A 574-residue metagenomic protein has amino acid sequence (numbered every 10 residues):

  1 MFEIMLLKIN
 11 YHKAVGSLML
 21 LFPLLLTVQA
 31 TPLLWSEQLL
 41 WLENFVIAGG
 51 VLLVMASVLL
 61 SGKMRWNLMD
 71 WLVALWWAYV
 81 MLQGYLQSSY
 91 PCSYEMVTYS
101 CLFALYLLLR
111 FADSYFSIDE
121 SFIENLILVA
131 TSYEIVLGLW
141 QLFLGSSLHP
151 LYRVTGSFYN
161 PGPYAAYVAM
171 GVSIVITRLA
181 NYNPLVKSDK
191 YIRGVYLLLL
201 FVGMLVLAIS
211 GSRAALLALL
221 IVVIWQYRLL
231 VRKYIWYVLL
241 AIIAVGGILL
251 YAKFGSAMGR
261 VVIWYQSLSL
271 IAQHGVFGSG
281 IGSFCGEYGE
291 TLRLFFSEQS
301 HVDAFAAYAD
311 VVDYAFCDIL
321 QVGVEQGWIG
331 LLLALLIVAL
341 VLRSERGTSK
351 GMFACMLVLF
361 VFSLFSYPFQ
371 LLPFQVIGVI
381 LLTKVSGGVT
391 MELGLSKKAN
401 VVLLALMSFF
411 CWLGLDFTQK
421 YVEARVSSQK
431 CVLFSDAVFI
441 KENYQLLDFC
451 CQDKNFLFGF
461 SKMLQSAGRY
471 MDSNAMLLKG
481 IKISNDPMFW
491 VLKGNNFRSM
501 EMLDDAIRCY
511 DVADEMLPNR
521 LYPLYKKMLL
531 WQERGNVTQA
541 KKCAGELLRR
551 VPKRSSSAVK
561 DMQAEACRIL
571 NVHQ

Functional and structural regions predicted by a protein language model:
M1-Y85, Y90-V129, R178-V195, Y227-Y237 (+11 more regions): Transmembrane signal-anchor hairpin modules in multi-pass inner-membrane enzymes, especially those that act on
G16-T27, V46-A56, W77, M81-G84 (+6 more regions): Alpha-helical transmembrane segments of multi-pass inner-membrane proteins
R153-V154, A215, L219-V223, L239-G275 (+2 more regions): Flexible juxtamembrane loops connecting transmembrane helices in multi-pass membrane enzymes that build or modify
W264, F277, V312-L320, A354-L357: Alpha-helical membrane-protein architecture signal
I281-V324: Interfacial juxtamembrane loops and adjacent helix segments that form the catalytic/substrate-binding surfaces
A334-V426: Long, contiguous interaction/recruitment modules in multidomain scaffold/adaptor proteins
F449, K482-I483, M516, R550: Structural marker of alpha-solenoid helical repeat scaffolds
